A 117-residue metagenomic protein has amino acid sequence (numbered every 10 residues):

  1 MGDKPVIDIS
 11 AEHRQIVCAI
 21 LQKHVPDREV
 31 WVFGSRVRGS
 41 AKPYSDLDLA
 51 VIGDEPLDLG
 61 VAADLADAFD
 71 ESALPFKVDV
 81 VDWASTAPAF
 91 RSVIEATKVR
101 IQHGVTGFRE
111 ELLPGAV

Functional and structural regions predicted by a protein language model:
M1-E29, R38-P43, G53-V117: Catalytic core of pol beta-like nucleotidyltransferases
F33-S35: Glycine-rich beta-strand-to-loop/alpha-helix junction loops that act as flexible
